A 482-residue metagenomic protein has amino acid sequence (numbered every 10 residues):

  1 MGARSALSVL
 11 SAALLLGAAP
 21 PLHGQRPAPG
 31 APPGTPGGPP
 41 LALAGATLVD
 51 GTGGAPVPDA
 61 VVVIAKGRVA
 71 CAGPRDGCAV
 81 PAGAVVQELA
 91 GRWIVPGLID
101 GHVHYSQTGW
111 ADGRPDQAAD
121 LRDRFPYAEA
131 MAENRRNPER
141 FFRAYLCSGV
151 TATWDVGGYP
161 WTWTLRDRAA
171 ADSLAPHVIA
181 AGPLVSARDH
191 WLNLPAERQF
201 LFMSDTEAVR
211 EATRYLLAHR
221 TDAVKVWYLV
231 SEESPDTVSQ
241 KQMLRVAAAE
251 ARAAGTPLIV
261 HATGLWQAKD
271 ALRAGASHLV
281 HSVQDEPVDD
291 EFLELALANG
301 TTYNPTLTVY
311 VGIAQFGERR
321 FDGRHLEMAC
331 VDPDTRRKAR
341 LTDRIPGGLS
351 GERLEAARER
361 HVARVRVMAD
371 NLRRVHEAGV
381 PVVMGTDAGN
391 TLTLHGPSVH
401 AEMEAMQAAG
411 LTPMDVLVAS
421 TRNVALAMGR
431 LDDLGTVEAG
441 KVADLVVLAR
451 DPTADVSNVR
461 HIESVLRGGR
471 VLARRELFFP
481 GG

Functional and structural regions predicted by a protein language model:
R26-G37, L48, G54-V95: Histidine-rich, glycine-flanked metal-binding segment
P29-P33, L48-V61, P74-R75, L394-P397 (+2 more regions): Acidic, glycine-enriched loop/beta-strand segments at the rims of small-molecule binding/catalytic pockets
W93-A169, A271-A274: Metal-associated gating/positioning segment near the N- to mid-region
R122-R136, N193-E211, P257: Active-site mouth loops of central-metabolism enzymes
A128, P138-T164, A175-P183, R220-S231 (+5 more regions): Divalent metal-dependent hydrolysis catalytic cores, especially in the metallo-beta-lactamase
A171-L184, V238-V260, G300-P305: Alpha-helix-loop-beta-strand connector modules within alpha/beta enzyme cores
L192-A249, D270-R273: Active-site gating/metal-coordination segments in enzymes
E211-P235, V283-A409, G482: Active-site neighborhoods of metal-dependent hydrolases
